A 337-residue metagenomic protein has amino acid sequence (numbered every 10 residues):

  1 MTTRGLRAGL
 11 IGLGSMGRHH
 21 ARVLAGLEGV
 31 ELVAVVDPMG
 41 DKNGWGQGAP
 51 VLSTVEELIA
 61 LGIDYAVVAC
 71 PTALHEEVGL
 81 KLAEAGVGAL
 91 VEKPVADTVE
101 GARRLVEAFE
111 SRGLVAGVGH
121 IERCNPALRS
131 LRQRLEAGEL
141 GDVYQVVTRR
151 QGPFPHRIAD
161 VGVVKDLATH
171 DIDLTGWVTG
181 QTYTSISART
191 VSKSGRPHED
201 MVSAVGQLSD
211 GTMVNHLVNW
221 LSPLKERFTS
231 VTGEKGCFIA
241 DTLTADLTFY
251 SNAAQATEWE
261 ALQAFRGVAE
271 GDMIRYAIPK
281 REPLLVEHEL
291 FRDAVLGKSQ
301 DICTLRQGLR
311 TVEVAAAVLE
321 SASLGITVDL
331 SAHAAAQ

Functional and structural regions predicted by a protein language model:
M1-Q47: N-terminal Rossmann-like dinucleotide-binding module
M1-T2, Y65-V67, L290-Q337: C-terminal helix-rich "cap/oligomerization" subdomain common to oxidoreductases
H20, Q47-A108: Beta-loop-alpha module in the N-terminal Rossmann-like domain of NAD(P)-dependent dehydrogenases, especially those
A73, A96-I158: A contiguous active-site-proximal alpha/beta segment in oxidoreductase catalytic domains
V91-E92, A116-V118, A240: Hydrophobic residues in well-ordered beta-strands that form the structural core
I121, K235-R306, V328, Q337: C-terminal glycine/acidic-rich active-site capping loop/insertion
P155-L224, S230, R306: Rossmann-like dinucleotide-binding domain that binds NAD(P)(H)
